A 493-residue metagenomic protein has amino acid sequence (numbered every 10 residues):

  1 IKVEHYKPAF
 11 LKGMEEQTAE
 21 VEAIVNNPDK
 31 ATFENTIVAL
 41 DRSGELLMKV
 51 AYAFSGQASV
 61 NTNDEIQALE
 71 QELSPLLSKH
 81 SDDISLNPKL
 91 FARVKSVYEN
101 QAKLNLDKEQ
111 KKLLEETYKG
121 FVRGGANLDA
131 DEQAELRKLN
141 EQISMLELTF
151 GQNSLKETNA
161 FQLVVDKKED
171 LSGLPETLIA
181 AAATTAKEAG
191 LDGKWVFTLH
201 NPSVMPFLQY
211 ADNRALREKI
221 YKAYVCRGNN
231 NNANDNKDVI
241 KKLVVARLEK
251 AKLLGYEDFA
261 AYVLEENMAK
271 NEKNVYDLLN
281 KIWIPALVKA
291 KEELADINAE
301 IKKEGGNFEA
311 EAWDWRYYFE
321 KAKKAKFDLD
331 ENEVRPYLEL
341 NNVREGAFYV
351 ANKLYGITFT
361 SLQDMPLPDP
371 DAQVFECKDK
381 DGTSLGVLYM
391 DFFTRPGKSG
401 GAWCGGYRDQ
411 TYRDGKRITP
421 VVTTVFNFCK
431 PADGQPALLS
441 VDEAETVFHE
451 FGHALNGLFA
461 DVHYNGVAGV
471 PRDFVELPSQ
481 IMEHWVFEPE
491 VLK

Functional and structural regions predicted by a protein language model:
I1-H5, F54-L73, S96-K138, T198-D238 (+3 more regions): Short His/Asp/Glu-rich catalytic/ion-coordination signatures at enzyme active sites or charged loops
I1-L174: N-terminal helix-rich structural modules
L113, Q152, E157-T198, K241 (+3 more regions): Active-site-proximal, well-structured secondary-structure segments within enzyme catalytic domains
V225, F393, C429-A432, G452 (+2 more regions): Hydrophobic alpha-helix feature that most strongly marks membrane-spanning transmembrane helices and their immediate
L248, G255, D442-L458, S479: Active-site recognition of the HExxH zinc-binding catalytic motif
E339, F428-F448: Short pre-active-site segment immediately N-terminal to the catalytic Zn-binding motif
T358, S440, G457-N465: A broad "non-catalytic interaction surface" signal
G386, A460-K493: Acidic/histidine-rich catalytic neighborhood
